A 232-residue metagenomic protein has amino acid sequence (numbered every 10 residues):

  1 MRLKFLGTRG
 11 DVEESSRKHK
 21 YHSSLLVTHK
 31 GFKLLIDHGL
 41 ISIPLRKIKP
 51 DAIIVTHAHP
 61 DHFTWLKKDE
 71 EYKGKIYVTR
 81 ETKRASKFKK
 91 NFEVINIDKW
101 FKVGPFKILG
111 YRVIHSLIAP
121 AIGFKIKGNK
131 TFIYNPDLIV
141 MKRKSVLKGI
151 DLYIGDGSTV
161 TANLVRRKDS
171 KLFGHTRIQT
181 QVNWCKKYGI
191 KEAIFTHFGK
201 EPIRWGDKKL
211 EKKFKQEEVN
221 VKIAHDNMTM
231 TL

Functional and structural regions predicted by a protein language model:
M1-R46, P120-D137, L152: Conserved beta-strand hairpin/beta-sheet module of binuclear metal-dependent hydrolase folds, prominently
L3, H57, I108, F124 (+5 more regions): Divalent metal-coordination and catalytic microenvironments
L6, V78-N129, A224: Metallo-beta-lactamase
T8-G10, H38-I41, H57-A58, V113-H115 (+3 more regions): Active-site metal-binding loops of divalent metal-dependent hydrolases
L34-T79, I150-Y153: Active-site metal-binding motif and surrounding structural segment of the metallo-beta-lactamase
P50-I54, E71-I76, F88-D98, K107-I108 (+3 more regions): Active-site regions of enzymes building and remodeling cell-envelope glycoconjugates
H59-F63, K83-A85, F101, S116-I118 (+3 more regions): Active-site environment of divalent metal-dependent phosphoester hydrolases
M141-M228: Cap/insert and terminal regions of metallo-dependent hydrolase folds
